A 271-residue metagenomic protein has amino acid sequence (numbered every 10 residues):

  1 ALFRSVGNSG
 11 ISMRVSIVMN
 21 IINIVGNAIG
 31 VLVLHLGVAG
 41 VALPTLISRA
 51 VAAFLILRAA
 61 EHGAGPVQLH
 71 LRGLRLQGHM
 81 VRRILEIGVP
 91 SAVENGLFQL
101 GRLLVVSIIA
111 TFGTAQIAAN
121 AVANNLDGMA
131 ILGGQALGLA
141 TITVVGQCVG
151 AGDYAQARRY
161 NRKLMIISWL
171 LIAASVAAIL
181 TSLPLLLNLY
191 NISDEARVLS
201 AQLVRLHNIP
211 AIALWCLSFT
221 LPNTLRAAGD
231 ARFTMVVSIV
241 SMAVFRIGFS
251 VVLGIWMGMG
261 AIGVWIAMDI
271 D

Functional and structural regions predicted by a protein language model:
A1-L2, I21-V33, L57, L103-S107 (+5 more regions): Alpha-helical transmembrane segments of multipass membrane proteins
A1-R4, S12-N23, V41-I56, Q135-G138 (+4 more regions): Short runs within selected transmembrane alpha-helices of multi-pass transporters and secretion channels
A1-S12, A119-L183, W215-I239: Small-residue-rich hydrophobic transmembrane alpha-helices
F3, N8, V18, G30 (+14 more regions): Hydrophobic/aromatic residues within transmembrane alpha-helices of membrane transport systems, especially the TMDs
S9-I11, G37-V38, A115-Q116, A231-R232 (+1 more regions): Membrane-helix interface segments
M19, S48-A52, G78-A140: Transmembrane helical elements of multi-pass membrane transporters/channels
I22, V31-V89, V145-A211, L253-D271: Short alpha-helical transmembrane segments in multi-pass integral membrane proteins
G26-L36, G96-M129, Q147-C148, L185-D194 (+1 more regions): Helix-terminus/linker motif at the lipid-water interface of multi-pass membrane proteins
